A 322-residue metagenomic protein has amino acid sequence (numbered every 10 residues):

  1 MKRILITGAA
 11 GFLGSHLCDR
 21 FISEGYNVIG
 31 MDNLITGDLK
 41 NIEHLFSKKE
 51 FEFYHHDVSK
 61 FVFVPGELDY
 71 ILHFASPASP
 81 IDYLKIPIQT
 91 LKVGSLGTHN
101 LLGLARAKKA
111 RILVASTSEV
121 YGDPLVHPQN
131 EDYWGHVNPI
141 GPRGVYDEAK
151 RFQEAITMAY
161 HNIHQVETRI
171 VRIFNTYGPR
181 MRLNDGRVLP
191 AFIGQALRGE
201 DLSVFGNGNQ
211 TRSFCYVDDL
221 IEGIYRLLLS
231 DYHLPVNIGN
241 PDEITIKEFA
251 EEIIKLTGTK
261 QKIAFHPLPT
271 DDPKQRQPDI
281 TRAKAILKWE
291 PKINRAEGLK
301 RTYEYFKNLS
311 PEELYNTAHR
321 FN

Functional and structural regions predicted by a protein language model:
M1-T176, R301, Y305-L309, Y315-N322: N-terminal Rossmann-like NAD(P)+-binding domain of SDR-like oxidoreductases, especially those catalyzing
L17, H56, N100, N175 (+1 more regions): C-terminal substrate-binding subdomain of Rossmann-fold SDR/epimerase-dehydratase oxidoreductases
L39-K40, E154, P190, K247 (+2 more regions): Short, surface-exposed alpha-helical segments at coil->helix boundaries
S47, G141, M181-D185, D242 (+1 more regions): Residue-level signature of the cytosolic catalytic core of signaling kinases
H127-P128, L183-A191: A glycine/serine/threonine-rich, flexible loop-to-helix segment that serves as the NAD(P) cofactor-binding "lid"
